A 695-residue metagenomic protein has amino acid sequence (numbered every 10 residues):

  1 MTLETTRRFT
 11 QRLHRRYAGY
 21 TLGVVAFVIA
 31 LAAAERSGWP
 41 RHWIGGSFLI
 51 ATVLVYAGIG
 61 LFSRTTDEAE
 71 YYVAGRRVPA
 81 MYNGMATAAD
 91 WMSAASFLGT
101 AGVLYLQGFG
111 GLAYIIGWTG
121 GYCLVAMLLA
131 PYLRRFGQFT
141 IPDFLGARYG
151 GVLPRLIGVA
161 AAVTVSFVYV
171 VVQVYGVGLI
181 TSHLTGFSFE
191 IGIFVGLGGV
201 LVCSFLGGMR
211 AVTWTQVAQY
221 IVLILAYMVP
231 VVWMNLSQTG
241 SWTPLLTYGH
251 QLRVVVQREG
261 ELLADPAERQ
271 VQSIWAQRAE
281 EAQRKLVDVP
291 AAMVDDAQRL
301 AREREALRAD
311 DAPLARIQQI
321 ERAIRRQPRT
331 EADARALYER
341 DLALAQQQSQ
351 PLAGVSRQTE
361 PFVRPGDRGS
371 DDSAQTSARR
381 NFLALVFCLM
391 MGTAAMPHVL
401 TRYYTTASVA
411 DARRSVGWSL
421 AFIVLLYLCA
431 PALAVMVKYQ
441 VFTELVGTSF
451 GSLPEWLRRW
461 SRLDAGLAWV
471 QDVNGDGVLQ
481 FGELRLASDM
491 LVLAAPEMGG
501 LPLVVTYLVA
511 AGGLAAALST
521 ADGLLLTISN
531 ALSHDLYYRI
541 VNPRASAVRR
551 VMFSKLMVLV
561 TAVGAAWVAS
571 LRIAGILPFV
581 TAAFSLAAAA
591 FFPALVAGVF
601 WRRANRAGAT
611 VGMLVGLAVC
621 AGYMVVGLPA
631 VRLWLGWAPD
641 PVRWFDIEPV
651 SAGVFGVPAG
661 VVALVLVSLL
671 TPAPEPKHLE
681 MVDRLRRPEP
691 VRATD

Functional and structural regions predicted by a protein language model:
M1-D695: Membrane-embedded helix-loop-helix hairpins and adjacent transmembrane boundary segments in multi-pass transporters
